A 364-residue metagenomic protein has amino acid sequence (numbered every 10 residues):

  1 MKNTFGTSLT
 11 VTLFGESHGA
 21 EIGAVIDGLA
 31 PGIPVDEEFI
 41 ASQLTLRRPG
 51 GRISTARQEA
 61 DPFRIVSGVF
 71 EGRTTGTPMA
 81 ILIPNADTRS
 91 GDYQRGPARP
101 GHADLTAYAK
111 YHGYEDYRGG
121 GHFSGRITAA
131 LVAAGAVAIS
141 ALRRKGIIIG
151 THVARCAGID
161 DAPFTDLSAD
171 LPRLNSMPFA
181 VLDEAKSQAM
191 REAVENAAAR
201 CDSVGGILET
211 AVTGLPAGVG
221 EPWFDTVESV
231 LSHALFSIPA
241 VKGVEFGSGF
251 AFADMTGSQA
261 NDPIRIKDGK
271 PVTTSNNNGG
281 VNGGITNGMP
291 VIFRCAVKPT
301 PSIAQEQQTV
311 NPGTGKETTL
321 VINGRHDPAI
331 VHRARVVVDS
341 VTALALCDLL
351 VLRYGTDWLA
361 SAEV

Functional and structural regions predicted by a protein language model:
M1-V364: Generic N-terminal targeting/processing segments that precede catalytic cores or assembly contacts
